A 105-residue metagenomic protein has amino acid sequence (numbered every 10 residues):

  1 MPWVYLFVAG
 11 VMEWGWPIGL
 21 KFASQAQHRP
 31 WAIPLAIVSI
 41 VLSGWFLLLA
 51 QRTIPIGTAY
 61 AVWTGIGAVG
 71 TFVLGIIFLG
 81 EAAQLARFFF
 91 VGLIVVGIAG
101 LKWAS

Functional and structural regions predicted by a protein language model:
M1-S105: Polytopic alpha-helical membrane proteins, predominantly small-molecule transporters/carriers
